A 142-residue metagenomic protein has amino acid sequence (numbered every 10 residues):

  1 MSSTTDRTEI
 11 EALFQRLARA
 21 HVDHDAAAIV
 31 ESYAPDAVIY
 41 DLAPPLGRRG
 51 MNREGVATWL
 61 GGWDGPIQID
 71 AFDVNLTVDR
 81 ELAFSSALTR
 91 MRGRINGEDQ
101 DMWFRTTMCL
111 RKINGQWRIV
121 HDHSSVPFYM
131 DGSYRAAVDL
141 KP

Functional and structural regions predicted by a protein language model:
M1-D36, A137-P142: Short, low-complexity N-terminal intrinsically disordered segments enriched in polar/charged residues
R7-T8, A26-E81: A solvent-exposed, acidic/Ser-Thr-rich amphipathic alpha-helical stretch
L17, V56-W59, A71-L76, T89-M91 (+2 more regions): Hydrophobic/aromatic beta-strand elements that line small-molecule binding cavities or substrate pockets in beta-rich
P66, R92-D101: Short, cysteine-centered beta-strand-loop-beta hairpins and adjacent loop/turn segments enriched in charged/polar
Q68, E81, S85, M102-F104: Residue-level preference for beta-strand/loop junctions
D79, R94-N96, K112-Q116: Flexible loop/coil segments at beta-strand boundaries within sensory signal-transduction domains
W103-S133: Short beta-strand edge/turn micro-motifs at domain boundaries
